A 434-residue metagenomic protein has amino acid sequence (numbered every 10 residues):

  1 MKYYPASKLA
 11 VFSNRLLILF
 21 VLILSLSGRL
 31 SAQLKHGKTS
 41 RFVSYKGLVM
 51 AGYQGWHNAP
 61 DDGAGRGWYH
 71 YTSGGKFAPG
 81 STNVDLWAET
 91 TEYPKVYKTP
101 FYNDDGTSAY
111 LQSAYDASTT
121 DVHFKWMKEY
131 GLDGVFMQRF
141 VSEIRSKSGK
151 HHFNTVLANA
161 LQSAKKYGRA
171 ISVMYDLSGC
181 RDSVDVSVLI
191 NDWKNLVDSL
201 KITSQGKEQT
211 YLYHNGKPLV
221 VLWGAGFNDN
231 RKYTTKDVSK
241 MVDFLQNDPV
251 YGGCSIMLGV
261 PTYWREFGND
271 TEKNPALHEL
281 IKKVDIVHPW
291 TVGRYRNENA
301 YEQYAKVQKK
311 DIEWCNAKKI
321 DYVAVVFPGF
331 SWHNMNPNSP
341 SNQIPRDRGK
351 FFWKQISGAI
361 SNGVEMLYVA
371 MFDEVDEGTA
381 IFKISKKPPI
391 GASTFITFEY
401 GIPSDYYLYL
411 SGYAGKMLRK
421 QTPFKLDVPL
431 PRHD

Functional and structural regions predicted by a protein language model:
M1-L34: Bacterial Sec-dependent N-terminal signal peptides
L34-D434: Glycan-processing catalytic domains of CAZymes
